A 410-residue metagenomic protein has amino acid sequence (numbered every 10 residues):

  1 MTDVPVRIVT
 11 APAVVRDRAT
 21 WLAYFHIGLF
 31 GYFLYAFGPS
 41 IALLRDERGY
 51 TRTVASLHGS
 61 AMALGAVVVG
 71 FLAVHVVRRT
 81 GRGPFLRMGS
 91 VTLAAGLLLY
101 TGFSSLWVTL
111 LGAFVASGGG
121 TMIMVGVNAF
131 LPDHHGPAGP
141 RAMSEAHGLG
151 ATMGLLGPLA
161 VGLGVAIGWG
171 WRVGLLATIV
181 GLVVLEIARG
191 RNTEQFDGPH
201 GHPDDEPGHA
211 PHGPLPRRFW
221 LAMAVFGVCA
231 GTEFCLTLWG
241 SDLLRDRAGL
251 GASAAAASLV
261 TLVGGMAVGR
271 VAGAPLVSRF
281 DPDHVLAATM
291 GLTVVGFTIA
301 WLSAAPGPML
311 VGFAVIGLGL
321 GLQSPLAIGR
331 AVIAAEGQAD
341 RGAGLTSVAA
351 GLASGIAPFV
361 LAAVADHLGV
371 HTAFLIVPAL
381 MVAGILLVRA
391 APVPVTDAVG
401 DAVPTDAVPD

Functional and structural regions predicted by a protein language model:
F37-G38, P216-V268: Extracytoplasmic gate region of multi-pass secondary transporters
G49, G81, G102-W107, G136 (+3 more regions): Helix-breaking motifs and short loop linkers at transmembrane-helix boundaries and internal kinks in secondary membrane
V68-W107: Conserved MFS/SLC helix-loop-helix module at the cytosolic interface between two early adjacent transmembrane helices
V69-R82, G269-P282, A365-D366: Helix-to-loop junctions at the C-terminal end of transmembrane segments in multipass secondary transporters
P84-L98, H284-I299: Structural signature of the two symmetry-related core transmembrane helices
G112-G150: Cytoplasmic helix-loop-helix junction between adjacent transmembrane helices in 12-TM secondary transporters
P137-A138, E145-D197: Helix-loop-helix hairpin linking two adjacent transmembrane segments in secondary transporters
G337-V370, V377: A late C-terminal transmembrane helix in Major Facilitator Superfamily
